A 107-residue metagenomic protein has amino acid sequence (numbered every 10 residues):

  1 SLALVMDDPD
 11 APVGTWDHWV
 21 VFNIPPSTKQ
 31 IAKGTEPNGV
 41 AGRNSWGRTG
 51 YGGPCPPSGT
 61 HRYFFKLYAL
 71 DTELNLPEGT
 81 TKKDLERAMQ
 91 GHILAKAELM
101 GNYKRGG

Functional and structural regions predicted by a protein language model:
S1-G107: N-terminus-centered regions that define maturation/targeting leaders and the start of the first functional domain
